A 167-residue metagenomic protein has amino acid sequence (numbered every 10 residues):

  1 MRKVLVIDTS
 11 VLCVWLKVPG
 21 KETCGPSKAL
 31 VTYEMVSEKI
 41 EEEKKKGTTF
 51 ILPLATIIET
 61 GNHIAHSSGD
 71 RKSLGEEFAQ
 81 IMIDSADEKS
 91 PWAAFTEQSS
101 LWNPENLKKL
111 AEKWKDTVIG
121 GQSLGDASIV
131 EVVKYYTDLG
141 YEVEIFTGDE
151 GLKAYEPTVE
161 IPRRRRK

Functional and structural regions predicted by a protein language model:
M1-L52, H63-G75, A79: Short, well-structured N-terminal submotif of metal-dependent ribonuclease cores
M1-V4, V130-K167: Acidic, PIN/NYN-like endoribonuclease modules and their adjacent C-terminal/linker elements
T9, L54, Q122-E131, D149-E150: Conserved glycosyltransferase catalytic-site signature
L12, I57, L152-K153: A generic structural signal for short hydrophobic patches within well-formed alpha-helices
T23-C24, E34-M35, K39-K45, D87-S90 (+2 more regions): Alpha-helix termini
T49-L54, V143-F146: Short glycine-rich phosphate-binding loop at a beta-alpha junction
I83-G120: Acidic catalytic patch
